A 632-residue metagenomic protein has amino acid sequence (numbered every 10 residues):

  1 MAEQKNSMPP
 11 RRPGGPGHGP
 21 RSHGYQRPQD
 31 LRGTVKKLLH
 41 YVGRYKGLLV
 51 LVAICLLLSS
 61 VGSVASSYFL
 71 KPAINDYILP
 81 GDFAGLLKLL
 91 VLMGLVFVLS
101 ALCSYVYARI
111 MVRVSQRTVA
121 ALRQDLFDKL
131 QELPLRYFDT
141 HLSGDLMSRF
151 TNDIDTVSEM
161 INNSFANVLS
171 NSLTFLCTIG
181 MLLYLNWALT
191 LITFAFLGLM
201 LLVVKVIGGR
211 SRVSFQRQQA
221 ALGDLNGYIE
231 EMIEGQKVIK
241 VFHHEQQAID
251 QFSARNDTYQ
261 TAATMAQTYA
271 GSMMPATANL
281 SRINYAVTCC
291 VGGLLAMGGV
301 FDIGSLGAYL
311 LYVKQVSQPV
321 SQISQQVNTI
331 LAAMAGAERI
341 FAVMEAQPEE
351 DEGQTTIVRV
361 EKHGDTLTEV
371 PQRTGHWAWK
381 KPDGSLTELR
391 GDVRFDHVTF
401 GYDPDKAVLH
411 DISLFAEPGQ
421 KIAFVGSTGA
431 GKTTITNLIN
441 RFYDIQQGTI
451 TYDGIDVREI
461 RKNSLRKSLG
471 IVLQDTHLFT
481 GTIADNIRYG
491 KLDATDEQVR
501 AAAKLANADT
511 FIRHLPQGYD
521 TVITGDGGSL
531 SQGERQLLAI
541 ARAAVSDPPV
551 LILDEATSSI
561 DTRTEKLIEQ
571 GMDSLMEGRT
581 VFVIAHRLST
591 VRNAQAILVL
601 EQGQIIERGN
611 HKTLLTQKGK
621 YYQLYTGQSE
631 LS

Functional and structural regions predicted by a protein language model:
M1-S63, I78-M93, Y107-M111, S115 (+7 more regions): Membrane-integrated ABC transporters
H23-L31, I54-C55, G62-K71, N75 (+13 more regions): Juxtamembrane helix-loop junctions of ABC transporter transmembrane domains
R44, L48-V61, L92, V96-S104 (+3 more regions): Transmembrane helices of ABC transporter permease
L79-K88, M181-A195, M265-E338, V343-Q347 (+1 more regions): Helix-loop-helix
L126, L130, I239, I340 (+1 more regions): Helix-loop junctions and hydrophobic alpha-helical segments within the transmembrane domains of large membrane
L130, F252, F395-H397: Conserved catalytic Walker-motif region of ABC-type ATPase nucleotide-binding domains
L135-R136, N152-I161, F165, L169 (+7 more regions): An intracellular "coupling" helix at the cytosolic face of ABC transporter transmembrane type-1 domains
V360-S632: ABC-type nucleotide-binding domain
